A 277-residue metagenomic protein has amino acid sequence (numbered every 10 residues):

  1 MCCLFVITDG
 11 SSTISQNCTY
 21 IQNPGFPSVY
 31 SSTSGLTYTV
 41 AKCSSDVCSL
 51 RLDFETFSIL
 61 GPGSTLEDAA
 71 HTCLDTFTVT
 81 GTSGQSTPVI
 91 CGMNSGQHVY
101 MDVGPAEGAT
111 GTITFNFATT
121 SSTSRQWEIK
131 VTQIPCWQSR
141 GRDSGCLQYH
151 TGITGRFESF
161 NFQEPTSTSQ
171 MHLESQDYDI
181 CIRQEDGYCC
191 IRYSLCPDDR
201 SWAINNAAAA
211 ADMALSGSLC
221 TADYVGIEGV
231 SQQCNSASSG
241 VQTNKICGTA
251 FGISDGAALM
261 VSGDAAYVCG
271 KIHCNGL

Functional and structural regions predicted by a protein language model:
M1-L277: Domain-level representation of secreted and single-pass membrane ectodomains enriched in extracellular protease systems
